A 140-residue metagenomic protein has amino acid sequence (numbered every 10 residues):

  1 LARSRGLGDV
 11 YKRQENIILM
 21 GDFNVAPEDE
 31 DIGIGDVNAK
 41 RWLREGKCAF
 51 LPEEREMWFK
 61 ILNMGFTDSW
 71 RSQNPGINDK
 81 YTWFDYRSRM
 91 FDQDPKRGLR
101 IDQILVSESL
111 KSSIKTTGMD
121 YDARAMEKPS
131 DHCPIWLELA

Functional and structural regions predicted by a protein language model:
L1-Y11: Single conserved hydrophobic/aromatic residue that forms the stacking wall/gate of nucleotide- or nucleobase-binding
A2, K96-G98, P129-S130: A generic fold-level signal
D9-I101, V106: Metal-dependent phosphoesterases centered on the DNase I-like endonuclease/exonuclease/phosphatase
R71, V106-S107, M119, L139: Hydrophobic side chains in beta-strands
Y81, T116-T117: Short linear functional motifs in flexible/disordered or boundary regions
L110-S113: Short helix-loop capping/hinge motifs at secondary-structure junctions, enriched in acidic/polar residues
G118-A140: Surface polyanion/phosphate-binding segment centered on an Asp-His-Pro turn
